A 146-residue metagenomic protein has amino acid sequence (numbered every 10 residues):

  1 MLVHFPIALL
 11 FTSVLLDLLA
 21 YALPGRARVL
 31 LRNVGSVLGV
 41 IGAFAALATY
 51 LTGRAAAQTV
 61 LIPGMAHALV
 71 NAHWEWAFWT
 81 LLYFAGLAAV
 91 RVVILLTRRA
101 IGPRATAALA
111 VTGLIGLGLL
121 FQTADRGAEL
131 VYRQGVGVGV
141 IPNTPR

Functional and structural regions predicted by a protein language model:
M1-R146: Polytopic transmembrane helical bundles with strong interfacial aromatic enrichment
